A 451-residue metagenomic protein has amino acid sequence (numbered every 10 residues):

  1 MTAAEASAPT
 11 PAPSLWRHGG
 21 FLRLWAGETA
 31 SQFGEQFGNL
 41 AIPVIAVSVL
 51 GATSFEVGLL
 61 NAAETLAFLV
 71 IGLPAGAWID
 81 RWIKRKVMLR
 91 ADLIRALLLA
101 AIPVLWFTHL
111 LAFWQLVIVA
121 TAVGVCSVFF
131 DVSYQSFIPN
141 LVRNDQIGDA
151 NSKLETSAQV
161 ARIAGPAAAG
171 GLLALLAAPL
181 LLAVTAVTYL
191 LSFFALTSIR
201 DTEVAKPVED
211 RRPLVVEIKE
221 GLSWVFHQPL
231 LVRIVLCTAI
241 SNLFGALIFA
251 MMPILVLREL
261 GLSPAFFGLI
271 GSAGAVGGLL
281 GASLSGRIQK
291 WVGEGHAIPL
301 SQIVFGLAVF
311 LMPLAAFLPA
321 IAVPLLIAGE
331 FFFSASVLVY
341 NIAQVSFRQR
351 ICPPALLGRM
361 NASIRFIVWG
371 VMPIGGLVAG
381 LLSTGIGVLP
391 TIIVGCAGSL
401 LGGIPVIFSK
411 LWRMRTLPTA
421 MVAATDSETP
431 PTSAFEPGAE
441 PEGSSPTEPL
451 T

Functional and structural regions predicted by a protein language model:
M1-P431, F435, P449-L450: Alpha-helical transmembrane-bundle signature of multi-pass membrane transport and export proteins
